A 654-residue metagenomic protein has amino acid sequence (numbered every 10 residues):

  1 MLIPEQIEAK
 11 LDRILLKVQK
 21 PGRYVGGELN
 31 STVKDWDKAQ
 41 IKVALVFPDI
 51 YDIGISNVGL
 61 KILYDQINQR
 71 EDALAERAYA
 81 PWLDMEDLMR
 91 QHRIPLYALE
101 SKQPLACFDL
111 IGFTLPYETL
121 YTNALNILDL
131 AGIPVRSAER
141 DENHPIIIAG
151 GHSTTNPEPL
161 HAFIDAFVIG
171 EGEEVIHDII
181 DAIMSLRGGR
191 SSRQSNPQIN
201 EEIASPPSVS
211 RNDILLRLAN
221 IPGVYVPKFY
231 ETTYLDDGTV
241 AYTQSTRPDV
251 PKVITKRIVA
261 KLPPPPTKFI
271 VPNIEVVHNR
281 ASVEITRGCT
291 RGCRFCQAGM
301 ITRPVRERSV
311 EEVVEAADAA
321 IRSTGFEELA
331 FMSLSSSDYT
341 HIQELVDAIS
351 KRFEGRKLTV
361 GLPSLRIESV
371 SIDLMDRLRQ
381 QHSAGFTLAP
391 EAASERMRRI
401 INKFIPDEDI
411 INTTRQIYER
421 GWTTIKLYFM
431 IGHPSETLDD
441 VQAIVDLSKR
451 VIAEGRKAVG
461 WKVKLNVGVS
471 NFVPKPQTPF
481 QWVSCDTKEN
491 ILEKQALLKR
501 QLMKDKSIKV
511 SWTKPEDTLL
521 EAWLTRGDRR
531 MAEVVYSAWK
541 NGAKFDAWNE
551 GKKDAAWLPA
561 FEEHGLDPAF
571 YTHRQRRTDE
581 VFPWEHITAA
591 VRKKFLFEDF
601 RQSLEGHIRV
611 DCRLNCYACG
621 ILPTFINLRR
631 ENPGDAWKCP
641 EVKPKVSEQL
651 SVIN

Functional and structural regions predicted by a protein language model:
M1-K20, C616-G620: Helix-enriched interaction subdomains in cytosolic or periplasmic regions, typified by TIR/SEFIR signaling/NADase cores
I14-A44, Y51-D52, P227, T233-S282 (+3 more regions): N-terminal [4Fe-4S]-dependent radical SAM core
V43-D49, I67, I270-Q297, I321 (+2 more regions): N-terminal pre-triad scaffold of radical SAM enzymes
L45-V46, T119, A319-K426, M430-S470 (+1 more regions): Conserved SAM/AdoMet-binding glycine-rich loop
N57, E275-E311, A618-N632: Canonical Radical SAM [4Fe-4S] cluster-binding loop centered on the CxxxCxxC motif and its immediate flanking residues
A80-R187, S210-S245, P479-D528, Y536-G551: Glycine-rich beta-alpha loop elements in corrinoid/cobalamin-binding modules across cobalamin-dependent enzymes
S191-E202, P207-N212, D635, Q649-N654: A cross-taxon signal for low-complexity, glycine/charged-rich
C296, R576-K645: Cysteine-cluster motifs in flexible loop/terminal segments that predominantly coordinate metals
